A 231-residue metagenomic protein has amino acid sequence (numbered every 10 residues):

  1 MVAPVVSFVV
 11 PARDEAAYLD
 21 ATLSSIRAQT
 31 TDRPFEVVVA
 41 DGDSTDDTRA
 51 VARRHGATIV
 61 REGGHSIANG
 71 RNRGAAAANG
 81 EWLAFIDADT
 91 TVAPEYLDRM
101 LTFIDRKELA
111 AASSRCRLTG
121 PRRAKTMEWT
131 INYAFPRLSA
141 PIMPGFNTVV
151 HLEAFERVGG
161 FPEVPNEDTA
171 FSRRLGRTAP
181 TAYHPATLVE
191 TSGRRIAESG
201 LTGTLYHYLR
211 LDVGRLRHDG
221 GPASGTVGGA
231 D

Functional and structural regions predicted by a protein language model:
M1-S25: N-proximal low-complexity "stem/linker" segments adjacent to membrane-targeting elements
S24-P34: Short, acidic, metal-binding catalytic loop of nucleotide-sugar glycosyltransferases
S25, D41-R49, T90: A conserved acidic beta->alpha catalytic loop
E62-A78: Glycine-rich, basic loop-to-helix element that forms the pyrophosphate-binding segment of sugar-nucleotide handling
L83: Short aromatic/hydrophobic "clamp" motif used to bind/position activated sugar donors
P94-R123: Conserved donor NDP-sugar-binding/catalytic core segment of glycosyltransferases
C116-G120, N132-V150: A recurrent flexible, glycine/aromatic-enriched loop bordering the glycosyltransferase active site that acts as
P165-F171: Acidic donor-binding loop at a coil-to-helix junction in glycosyltransferase catalytic cores that engages
